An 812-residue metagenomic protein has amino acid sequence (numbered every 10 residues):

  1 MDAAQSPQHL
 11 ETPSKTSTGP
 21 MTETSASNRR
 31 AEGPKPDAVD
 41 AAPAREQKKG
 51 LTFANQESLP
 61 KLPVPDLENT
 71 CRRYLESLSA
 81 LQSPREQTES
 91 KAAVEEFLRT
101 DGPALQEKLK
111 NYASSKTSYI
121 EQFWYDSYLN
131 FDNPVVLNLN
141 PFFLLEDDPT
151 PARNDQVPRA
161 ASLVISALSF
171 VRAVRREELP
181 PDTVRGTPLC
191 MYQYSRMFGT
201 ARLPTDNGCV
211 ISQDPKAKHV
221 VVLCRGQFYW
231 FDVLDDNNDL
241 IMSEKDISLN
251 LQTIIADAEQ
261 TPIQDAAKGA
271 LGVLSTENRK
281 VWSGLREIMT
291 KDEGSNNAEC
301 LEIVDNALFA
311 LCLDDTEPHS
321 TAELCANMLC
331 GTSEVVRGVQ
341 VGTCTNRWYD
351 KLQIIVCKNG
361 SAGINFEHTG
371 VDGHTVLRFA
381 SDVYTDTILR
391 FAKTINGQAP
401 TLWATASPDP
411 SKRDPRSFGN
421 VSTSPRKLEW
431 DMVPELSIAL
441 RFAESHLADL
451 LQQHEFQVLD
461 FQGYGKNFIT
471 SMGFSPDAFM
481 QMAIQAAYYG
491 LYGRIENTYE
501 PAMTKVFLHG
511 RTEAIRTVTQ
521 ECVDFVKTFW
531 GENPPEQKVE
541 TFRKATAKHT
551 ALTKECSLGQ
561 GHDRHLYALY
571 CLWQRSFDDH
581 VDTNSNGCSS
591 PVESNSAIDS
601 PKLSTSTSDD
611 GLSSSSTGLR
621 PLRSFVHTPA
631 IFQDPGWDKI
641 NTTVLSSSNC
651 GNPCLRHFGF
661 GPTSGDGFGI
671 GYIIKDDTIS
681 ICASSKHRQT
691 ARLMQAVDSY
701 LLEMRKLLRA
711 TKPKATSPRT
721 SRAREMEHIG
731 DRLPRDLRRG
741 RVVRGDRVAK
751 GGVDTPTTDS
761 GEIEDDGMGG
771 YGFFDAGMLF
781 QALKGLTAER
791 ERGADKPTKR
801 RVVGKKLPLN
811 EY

Functional and structural regions predicted by a protein language model:
D2-D350, N359-G360, E367, V371-Y812: Long, Pro/Ser/Thr-rich low-complexity/intrinsically disordered regulatory tracts in eukaryotic proteins
